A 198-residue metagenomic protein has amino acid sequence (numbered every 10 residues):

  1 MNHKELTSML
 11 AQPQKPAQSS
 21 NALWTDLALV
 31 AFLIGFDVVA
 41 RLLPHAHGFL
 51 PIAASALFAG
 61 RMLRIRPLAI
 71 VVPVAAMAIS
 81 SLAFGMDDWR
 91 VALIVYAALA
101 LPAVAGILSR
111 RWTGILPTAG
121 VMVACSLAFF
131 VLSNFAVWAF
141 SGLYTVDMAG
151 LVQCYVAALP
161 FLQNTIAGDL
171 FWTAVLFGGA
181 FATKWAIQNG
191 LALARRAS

Functional and structural regions predicted by a protein language model:
N2-R61, L68: Hydrophobic transmembrane alpha-helices
L27-A31, P67-V71, A92-A97, A119-V123 (+2 more regions): Hydrophobic alpha-helical transmembrane segments
D37, L57, R61, M77 (+3 more regions): Alpha-helical transmembrane segments of multi-pass membrane proteins
V38-L50, V74-S109: Interfacial aromatic-anchored transmembrane helix boundaries in multi-pass membrane proteins
V39, A59-I65, L101-W112, G179-I187: Structural signal for the C-terminal ends of transmembrane alpha-helices and the immediately following loop
A69-I79, T118-S126, A194-R196: Central hydrophobic cores of alpha-helical transmembrane segments in multi-pass integral membrane proteins
A98-S126: Internal catalytic-core helix/loop-beta-alpha segment that presents or stabilizes conserved functional determinants
I115-L193: Membrane-embedded alpha-helical hairpins and interfacial helices in multi-pass inner-membrane proteins
